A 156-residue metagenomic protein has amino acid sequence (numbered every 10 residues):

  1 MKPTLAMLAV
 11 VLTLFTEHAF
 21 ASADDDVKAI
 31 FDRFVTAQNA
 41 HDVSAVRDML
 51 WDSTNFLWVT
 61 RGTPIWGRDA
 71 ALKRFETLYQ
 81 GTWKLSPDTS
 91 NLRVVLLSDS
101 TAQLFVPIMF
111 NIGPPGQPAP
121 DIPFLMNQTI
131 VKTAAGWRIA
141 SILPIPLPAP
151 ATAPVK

Functional and structural regions predicted by a protein language model:
M1-A6: Bacterial N-terminal signal peptides that target proteins for export
L8, L12-M49, S53, A153-K156: Short, low-complexity N-terminal intrinsically disordered segments enriched in polar/charged residues
F34, V46-R47, F56, A71 (+2 more regions): Hydrophobic pocket/interface hotspot
L50, G62, S98, V106-F110 (+2 more regions): A mature extracytoplasmic/lumenal domain signature
N55-W66, Y79-T82: A short gly/proline-enriched turn/hairpin at secondary-structure junctions
A70-G116: Surface-exposed, charged secondary-structure patches
P118-P120: Replace "Gram-negative outer membrane beta-barrel proteins" with "bacterial and organellar outer membrane beta-barrel
P123-A153: Short beta-strand edge/turn micro-motifs at domain boundaries
